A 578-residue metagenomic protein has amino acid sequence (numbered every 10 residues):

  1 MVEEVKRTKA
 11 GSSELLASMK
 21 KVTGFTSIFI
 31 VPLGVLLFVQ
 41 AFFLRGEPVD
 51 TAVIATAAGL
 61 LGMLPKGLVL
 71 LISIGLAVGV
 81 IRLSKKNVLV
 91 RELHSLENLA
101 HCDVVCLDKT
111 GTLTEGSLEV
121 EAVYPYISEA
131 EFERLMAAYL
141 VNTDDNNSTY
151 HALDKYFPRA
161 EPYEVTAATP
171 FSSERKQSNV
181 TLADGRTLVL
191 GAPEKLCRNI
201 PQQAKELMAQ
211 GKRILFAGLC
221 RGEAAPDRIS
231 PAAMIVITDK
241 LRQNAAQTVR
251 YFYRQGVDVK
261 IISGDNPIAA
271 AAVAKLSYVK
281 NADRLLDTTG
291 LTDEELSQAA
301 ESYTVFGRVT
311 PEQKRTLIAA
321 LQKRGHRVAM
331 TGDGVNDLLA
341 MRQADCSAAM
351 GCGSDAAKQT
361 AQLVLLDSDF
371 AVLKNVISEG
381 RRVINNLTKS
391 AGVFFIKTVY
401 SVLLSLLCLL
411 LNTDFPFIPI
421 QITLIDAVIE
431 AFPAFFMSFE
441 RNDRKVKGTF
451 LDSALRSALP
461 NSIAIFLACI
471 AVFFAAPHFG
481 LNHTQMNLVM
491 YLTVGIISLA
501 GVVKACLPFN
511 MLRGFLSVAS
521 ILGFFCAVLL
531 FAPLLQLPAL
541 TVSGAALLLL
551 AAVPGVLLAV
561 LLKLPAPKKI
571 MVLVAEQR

Functional and structural regions predicted by a protein language model:
M1-A17, R213-F216, L291-A300, T304 (+1 more regions): Cytosolic catalytic regions of P-type ion-transporting ATPases
M1-A52: Actuator/coupling domain of P-type ATPases
L16-S27, I54-P65, I318, I384-T388 (+1 more regions): Alpha-helical membrane-interface segments at transmembrane helix boundaries
S18, L44-A58, P65-V69, V90-E97 (+3 more regions): Membrane-water interface of transmembrane alpha-helices in multipass transporters/channels
I30, L37, N281-A329, G334 (+4 more regions): Membrane-embedded transport module
A57-R82, L99, V105, D426-S438 (+1 more regions): Transmembrane alpha-helix detector for multi-pass membrane proteins
H101-P231, I237, R250-Y251, K260-A271 (+3 more regions): Cytosolic catalytic regions of ATP/NTP-dependent phosphoryl-transfer enzymes
C506, A559-Q577: Membrane-interface capping segments at transmembrane-helix boundaries
